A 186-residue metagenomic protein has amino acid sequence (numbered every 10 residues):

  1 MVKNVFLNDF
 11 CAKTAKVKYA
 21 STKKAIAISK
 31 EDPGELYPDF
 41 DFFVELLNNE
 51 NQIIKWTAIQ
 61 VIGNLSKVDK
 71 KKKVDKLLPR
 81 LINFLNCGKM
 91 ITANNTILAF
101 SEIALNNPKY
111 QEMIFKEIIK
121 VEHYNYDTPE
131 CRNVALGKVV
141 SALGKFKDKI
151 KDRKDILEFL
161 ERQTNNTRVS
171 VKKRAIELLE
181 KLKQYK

Functional and structural regions predicted by a protein language model:
M1, G34-F42, K72-P79, K109-I118 (+1 more regions): Short sequence/structural elements of tandem HEAT/ARM alpha-solenoid repeats
M1-E31, P38, F42, L46: N-terminal segments that cap or nucleate solenoid repeat domains
M1-K3, K16, A20, D152-K186: Eukaryotic acidic, Ser/Thr-rich intrinsically disordered low-complexity regions
K13-A15, E50-Q52, G88-M90, T128 (+2 more regions): Short inter-helical turns and helix N-cap capping residues of alpha-solenoid HEAT/ARM repeat scaffolds
S21-K24, A58-V61, T96, I114 (+2 more regions): Conserved hydrophobic register position within alpha-solenoid helical repeats
I26-A27, G63-S66, S101-E102, G137-G144 (+1 more regions): Structural signature of alpha-helical solenoid repeat scaffolds
K30-V74: A glycine-rich, hydrophobic loop/mini-helix early in the fold
V68-K70, F84-A93, A104-T128, G144-K149 (+3 more regions): Eukaryotic alpha-helical solenoid repeat scaffolds
